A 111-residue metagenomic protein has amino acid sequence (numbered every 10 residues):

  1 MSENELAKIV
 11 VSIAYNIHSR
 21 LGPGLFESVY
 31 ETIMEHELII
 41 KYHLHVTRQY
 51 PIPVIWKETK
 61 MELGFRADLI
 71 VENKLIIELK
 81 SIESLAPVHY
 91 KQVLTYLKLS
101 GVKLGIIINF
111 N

Functional and structural regions predicted by a protein language model:
M1-L21: Interdomain/boundary linker segments immediately adjacent to catalytic/signaling cores
S2, L25, T59-K60, V93 (+1 more regions): Nucleic-acid endonuclease domains
I17, E37-I40, L99: Active-site catalytic microenvironments for nucleophilic, acid-base chemistry
P23-K74, I82: Active-site metal-binding core of divalent-cation-utilizing nuclease and nuclease-like domains
I77: Conserved beta3 VAIK motif of the Hanks protein kinase fold
K80-N111: Nucleic-acid nuclease catalytic cores
